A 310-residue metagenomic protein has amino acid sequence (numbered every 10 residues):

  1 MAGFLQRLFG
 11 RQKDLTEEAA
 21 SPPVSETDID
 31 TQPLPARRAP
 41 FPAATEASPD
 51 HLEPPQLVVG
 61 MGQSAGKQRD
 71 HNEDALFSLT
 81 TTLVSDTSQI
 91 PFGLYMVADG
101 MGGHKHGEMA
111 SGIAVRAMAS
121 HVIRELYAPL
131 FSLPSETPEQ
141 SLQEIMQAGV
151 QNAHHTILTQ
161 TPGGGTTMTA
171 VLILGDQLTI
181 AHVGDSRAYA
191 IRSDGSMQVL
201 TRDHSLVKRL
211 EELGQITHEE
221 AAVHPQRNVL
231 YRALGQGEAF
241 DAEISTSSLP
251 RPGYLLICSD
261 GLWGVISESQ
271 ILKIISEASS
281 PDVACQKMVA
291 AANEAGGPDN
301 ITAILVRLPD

Functional and structural regions predicted by a protein language model:
M1-D310: PP2C/PPM-type serine/threonine phosphatase catalytic domain
